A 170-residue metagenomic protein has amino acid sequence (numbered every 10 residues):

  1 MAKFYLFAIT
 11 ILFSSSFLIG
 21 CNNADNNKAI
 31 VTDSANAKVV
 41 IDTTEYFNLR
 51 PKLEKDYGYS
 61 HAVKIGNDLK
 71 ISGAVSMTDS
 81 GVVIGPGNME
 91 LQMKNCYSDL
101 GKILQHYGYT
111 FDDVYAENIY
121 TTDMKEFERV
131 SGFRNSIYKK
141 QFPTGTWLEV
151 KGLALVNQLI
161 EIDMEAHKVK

Functional and structural regions predicted by a protein language model:
M1-A8: Bacterial N-terminal signal peptides that target proteins for export
A8-F17: Bacterial N-terminal signal peptides
L18-K94, K102-Y107, D112, T121-K170: N-terminal presequence-like segments and the immediate start of the first folded domain
D99: Short, conserved SAM-binding segment of the class I
Y115-E117: Surface-exposed aromatic
